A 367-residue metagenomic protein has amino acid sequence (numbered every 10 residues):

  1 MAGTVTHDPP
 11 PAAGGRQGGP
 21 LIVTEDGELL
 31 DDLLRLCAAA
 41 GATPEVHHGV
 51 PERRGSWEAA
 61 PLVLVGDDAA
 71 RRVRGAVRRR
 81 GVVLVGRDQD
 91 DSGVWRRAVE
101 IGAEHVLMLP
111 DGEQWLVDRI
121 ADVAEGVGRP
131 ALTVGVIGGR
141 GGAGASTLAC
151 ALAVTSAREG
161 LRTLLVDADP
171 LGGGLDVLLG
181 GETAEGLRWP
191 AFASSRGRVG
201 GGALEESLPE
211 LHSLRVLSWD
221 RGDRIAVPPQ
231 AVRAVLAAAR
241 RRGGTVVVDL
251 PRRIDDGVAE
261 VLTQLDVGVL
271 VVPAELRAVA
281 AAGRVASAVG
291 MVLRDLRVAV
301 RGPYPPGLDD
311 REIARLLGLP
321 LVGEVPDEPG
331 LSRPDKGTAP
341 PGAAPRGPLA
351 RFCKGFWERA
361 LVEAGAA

Functional and structural regions predicted by a protein language model:
M1-T133, T183, L187, F192-V199 (+7 more regions): Acidic-aromatic/histidine active-site loop/patch
I22, L62-G66, G135, V216-S218 (+3 more regions): Structural motif
E28-L29, L171, R253, R277: Conserved Rossmann-like nucleotide-cofactor binding loop
P51-R53, R72, A203, A231 (+2 more regions): Short acidic active-site motifs
D90-S92, E113-W115, G173, L276-V279 (+1 more regions): Short gly/pro/ser/thr-enriched loop/turn and capping motifs at secondary-structure boundaries
L132-L179, A239: Walker A/P-loop phosphate-binding motif and the immediately C-terminal alpha-helix
L165-G244, L331-G337, P341-A343: P-loop/Walker-type NTP enzyme "switch/lid" segment
V232-P334: Conserved catalytic-core segment of NTP-binding enzymes
